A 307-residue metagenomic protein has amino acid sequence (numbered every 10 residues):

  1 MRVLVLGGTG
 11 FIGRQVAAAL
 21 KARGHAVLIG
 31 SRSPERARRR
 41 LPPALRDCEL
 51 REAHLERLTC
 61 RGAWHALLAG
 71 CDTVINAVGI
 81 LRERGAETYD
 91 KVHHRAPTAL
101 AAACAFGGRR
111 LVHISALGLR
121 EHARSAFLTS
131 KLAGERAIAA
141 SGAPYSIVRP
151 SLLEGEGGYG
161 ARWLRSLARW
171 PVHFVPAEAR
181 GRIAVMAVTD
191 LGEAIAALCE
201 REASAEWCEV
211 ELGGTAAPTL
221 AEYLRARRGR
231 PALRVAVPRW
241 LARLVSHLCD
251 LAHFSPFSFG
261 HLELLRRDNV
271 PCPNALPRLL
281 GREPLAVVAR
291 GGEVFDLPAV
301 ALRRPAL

Functional and structural regions predicted by a protein language model:
V3-H25: N-terminal Rossmann NAD(P)H-binding glycine-rich loop of SDR-like oxidoreductase domains
L6, G30, A77-V78, L111-A116 (+1 more regions): SDR active-site strand-loop-helix element
G13-Q15, H94, L132: Residues forming the Rossmann-fold NAD(P)(H) cofactor-binding site
E35, A44-T98, A103-A105, L117-E121: NAD(P)H-binding glycine-rich loop region in Rossmannoid oxidoreductase-like domains and their noncatalytic homologs
S115, R136-G157, S166: Conserved beta-loop-beta element that borders a ligand/cofactor-binding pocket
Y159-G160, A177-E200, W207-E211: Substrate-positioning beta->alpha
R162-V188, P231-P271: Alpha-helical membrane-targeting segments
L198-F257, P271-L307: Mid/C-terminal beta-alpha module of Rossmann-like enzyme folds, strongest in SDR-family dehydrogenases/epimerases
